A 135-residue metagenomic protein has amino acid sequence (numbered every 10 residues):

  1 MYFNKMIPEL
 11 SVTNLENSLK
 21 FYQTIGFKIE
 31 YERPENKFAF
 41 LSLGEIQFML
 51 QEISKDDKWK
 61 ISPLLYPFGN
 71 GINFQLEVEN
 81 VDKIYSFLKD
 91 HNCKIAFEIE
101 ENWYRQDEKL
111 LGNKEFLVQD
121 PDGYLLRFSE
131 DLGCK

Functional and structural regions predicted by a protein language model:
M1-I7, K28-E79, Y85-Q119, S129-K135: Vicinal oxygen chelate
S11: Catalytic core of Fe(II)/2-oxoglutarate
N14, N80, D120-D122: Acidic active-site catalytic centers that drive phospho-/nucleotidyl reactions and related ester hydrolyses
N14-K28: Amphipathic alpha-helical segments
S18-Y22, L88, G123: Conserved active-site tyrosine of GNAT-family acetyltransferases
